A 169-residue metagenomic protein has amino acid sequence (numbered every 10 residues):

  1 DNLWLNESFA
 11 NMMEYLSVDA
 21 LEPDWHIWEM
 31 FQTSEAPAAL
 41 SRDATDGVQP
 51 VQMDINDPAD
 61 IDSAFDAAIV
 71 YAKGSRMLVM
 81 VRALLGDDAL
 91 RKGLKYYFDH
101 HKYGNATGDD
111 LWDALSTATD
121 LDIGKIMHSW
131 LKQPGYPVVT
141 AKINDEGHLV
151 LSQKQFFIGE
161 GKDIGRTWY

Functional and structural regions predicted by a protein language model:
D1-K154, G159-G161: Hydrophobic alpha-helical and helix-loop surface patches within well-folded domains that function as non-catalytic
D163-Y169: Short coil-to-beta strand junction motifs in C2/discoidin
